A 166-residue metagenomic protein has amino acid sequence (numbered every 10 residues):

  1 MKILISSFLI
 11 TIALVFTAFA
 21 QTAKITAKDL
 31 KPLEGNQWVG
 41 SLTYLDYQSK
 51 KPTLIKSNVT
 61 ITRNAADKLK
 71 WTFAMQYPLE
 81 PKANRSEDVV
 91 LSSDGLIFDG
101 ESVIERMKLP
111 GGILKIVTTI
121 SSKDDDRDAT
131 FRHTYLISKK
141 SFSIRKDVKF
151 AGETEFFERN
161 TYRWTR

Functional and structural regions predicted by a protein language model:
M1-S7: Positively charged n-region of N-terminal signal peptides that target proteins for export
S7-T17: Bacterial N-terminal signal peptides
T22, L136-R166: Edge beta-strand at a domain terminus
T22-I25, S41-R132: Central antiparallel beta-sheet cores of small beta-barrel/beta-sandwich binding domains
T22-V39, T134-I137: N-terminal helix-cap/turn-to-beta initiation motif at the start of protein domains
L30, S86-F98, R145, Y162 (+1 more regions): Beta-rich carbohydrate-recognition and catalytic domains
P32-L33, T43-L45, K146-E153: Short beta-strand segments and strand-loop junctions that repeat across beta-rich extracellular domains
